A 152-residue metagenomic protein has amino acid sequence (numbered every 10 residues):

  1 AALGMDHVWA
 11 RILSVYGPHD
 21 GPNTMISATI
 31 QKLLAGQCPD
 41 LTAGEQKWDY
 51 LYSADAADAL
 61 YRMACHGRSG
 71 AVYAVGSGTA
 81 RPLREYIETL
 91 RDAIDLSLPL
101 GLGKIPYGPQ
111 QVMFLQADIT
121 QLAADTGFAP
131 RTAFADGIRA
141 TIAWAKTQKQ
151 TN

Functional and structural regions predicted by a protein language model:
A1-P18: Conserved beta-loop-beta element that borders a ligand/cofactor-binding pocket
D6-W9, N23, R84: Non-catalytic, surface-exposed connector residues within folded enzymatic/regulatory domains
P18-T24: Short beta-loop-alpha junction of Rossmann-like oxidoreductase domains
S27, L33-N152: C-terminal substrate-binding subdomain of Rossmann-fold SDR/epimerase-dehydratase oxidoreductases
